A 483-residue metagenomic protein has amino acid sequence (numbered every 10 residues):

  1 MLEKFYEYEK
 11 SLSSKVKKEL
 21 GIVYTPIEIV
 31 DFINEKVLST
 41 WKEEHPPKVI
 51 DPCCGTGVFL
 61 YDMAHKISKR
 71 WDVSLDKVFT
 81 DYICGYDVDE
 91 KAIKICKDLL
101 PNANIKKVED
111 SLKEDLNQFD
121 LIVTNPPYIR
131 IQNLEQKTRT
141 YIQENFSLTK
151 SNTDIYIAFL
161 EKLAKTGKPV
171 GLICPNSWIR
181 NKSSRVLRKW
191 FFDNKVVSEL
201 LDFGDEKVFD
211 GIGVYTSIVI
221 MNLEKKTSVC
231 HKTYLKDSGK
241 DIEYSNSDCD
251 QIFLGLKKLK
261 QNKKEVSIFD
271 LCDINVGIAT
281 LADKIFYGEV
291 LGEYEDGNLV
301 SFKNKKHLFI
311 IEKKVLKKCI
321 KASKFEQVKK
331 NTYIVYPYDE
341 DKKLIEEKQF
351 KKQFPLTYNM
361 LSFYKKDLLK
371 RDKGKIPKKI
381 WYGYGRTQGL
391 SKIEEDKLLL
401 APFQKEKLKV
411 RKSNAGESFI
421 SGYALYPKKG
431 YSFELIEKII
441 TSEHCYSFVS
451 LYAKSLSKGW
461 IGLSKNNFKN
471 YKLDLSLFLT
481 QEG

Functional and structural regions predicted by a protein language model:
M1-L99, A103-I105, D110, P126 (+4 more regions): Class I S-adenosyl-L-methionine
K18-E19, V23-F32, C53-Y61, V88-K94 (+1 more regions): Signature of N6-adenine DNA methyltransferases within the class I
E28, D210, Y215-L398, I439 (+4 more regions): C-terminal substrate-recognition regions of SAM-dependent nucleic acid methyltransferases
F32, K36-T40, D62, K66 (+9 more regions): Generic, well-ordered alpha-helical scaffold segments in large soluble proteins
E44-H45, V78-T80, L116-Q118, V123 (+6 more regions): Short, well-ordered loop/turn elements at secondary-structure boundaries
K66-R70, P101-N102, K137-I142, L187-W190 (+3 more regions): Glycine-rich, phosphate-binding/catalytic loops in enzymes
D202, A401-S418, Y446-K458: Short, ligand-facing micro-motifs at secondary-structure edges
E406-K438: A short beta-sheet element
